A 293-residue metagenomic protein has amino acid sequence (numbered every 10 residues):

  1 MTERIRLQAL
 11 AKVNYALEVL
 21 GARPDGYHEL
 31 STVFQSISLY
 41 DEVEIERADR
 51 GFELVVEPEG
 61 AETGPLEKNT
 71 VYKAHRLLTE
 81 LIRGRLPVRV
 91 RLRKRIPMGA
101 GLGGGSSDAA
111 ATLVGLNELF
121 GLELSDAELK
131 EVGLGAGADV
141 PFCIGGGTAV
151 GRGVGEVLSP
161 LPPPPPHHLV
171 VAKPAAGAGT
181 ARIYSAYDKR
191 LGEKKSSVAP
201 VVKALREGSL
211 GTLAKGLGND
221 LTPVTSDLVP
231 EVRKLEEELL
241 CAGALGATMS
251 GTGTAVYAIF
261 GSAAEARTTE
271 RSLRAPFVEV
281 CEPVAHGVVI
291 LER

Functional and structural regions predicted by a protein language model:
M1-A100, E118, L122-A127, V154 (+2 more regions): ATP-binding N-lobe of GHMP and related small-molecule kinases
Y15, V43-I45, V71, G105 (+5 more regions): Residue-level signal for inorganic ion chemistry
L17, D41-I45, D139-C143, A149-V150 (+1 more regions): Short beta-strand scaffold segments in enzyme catalytic cores
R50-G64, T112, L134, E207-L217: Short, basic/glycine-rich phosphate-binding loops at helix/coil junctions that contact nucleotide phosphates
R91-F120, A138, A244-F260: Glycine/serine-rich anion-binding loops at beta->alpha junctions that coordinate negatively charged ligand groups
A109, L113-V150: Contiguous, small/hydrophobic- and glycine-enriched helical/loop subdomains that border and often "cap" functional
G145, V150-G246, G261-R274, E279-R293: Conserved, helical-rich catalytic subdomain that frames metal- and/or nucleotide-binding sites in enzyme alpha/beta
